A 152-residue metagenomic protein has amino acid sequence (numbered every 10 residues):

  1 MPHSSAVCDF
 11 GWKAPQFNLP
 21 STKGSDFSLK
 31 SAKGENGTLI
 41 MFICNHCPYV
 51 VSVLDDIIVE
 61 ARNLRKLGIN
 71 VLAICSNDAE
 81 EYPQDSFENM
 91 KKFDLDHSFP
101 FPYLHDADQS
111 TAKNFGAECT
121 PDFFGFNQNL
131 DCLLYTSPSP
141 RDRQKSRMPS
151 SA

Functional and structural regions predicted by a protein language model:
M1-Q16: N-proximal helix/coil linker or "cap" segments that precede and/or mark the start of modular domains
N18-G37: A short beta-strand-turn-helix
A32-P48: Short active-site neighborhood of thiol/selenol oxidoreductases, capturing the structured segment around
C47-V50, S139-P140: Hydrophobic heptad-repeat coiled-coil signature
S52-L95, T111: Structural microenvironment flanking redox-active thiols in thiol-disulfide oxidoreductases
K91-T120, F124-N127: Short, internal strand/loop/helix patches that form the active-site neighborhood or redox-interaction surface
Y135-Q144: Conserved small/polar residues in nucleotide/adenosyl-binding loops
S146-A152: Hydrophobic alpha-helical segments, chiefly the membrane-spanning helices and signal/signal-anchor peptides
